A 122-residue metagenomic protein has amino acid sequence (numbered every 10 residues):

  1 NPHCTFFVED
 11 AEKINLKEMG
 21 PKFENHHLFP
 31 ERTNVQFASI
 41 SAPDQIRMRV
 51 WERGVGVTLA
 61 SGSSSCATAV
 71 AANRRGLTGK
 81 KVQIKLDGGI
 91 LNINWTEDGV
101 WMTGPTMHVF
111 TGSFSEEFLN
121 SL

Functional and structural regions predicted by a protein language model:
N1-T58, A67-L122: Active-site proximal loop and beta-alpha junction motif in alpha/beta enzyme cores
